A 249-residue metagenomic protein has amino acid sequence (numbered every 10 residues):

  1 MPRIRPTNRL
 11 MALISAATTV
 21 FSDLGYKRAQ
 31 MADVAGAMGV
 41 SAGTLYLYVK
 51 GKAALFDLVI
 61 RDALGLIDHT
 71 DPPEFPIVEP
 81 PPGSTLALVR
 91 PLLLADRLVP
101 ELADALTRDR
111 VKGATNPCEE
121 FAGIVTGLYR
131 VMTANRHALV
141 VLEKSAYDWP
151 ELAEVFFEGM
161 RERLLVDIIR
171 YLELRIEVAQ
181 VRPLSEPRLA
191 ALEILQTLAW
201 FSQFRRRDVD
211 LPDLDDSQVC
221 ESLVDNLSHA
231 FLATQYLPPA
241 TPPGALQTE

Functional and structural regions predicted by a protein language model:
M1-R9: Short, Lys/Arg-enriched anionic-surface-contact patches
L13-F21: Short hydrophobic clusters on alpha-helical segments that form packing/core surfaces in small helical domains
I14, D57, C118, A122-Y129 (+4 more regions): An amphipathic alpha-helix signature
V20-D71, P76-V78: Helix-turn-helix
V49, K144-W149: Short helix-capping/turn signature of helix-turn-helix
V59-I124: Amphipathic alpha-helical linker/stalk segments
V111-E143, E151-E177: Amphipathic alpha-helical packing segments from all-alpha helical-bundle domains
L139-V141, E154, E158, I176-D225 (+1 more regions): Hydrophobic/aromatic-rich alpha-helical bundle segments in the mid-to-C-terminal region
